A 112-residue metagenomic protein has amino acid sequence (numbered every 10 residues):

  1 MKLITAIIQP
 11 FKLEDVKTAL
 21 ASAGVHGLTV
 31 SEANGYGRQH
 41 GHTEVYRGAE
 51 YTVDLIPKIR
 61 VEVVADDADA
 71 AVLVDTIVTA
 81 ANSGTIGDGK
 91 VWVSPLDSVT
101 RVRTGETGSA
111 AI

Functional and structural regions predicted by a protein language model:
M1-I112: Positively charged, small/polar-rich N-terminal and surface patches that mediate targeting and assembly and bind
